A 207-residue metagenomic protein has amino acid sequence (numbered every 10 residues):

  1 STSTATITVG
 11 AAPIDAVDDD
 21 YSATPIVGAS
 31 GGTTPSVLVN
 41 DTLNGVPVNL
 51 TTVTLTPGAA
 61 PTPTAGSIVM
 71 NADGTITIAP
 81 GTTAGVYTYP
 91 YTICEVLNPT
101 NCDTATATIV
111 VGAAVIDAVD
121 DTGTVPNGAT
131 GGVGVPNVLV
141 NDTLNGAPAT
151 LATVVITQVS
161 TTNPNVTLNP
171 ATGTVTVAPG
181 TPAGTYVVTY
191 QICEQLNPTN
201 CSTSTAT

Functional and structural regions predicted by a protein language model:
S1, A84-L97, P182-L196: A short beta-strand micro-motif common to beta-rich folds, especially ectodomain repeats
S1-A11, L97-A114, N197-T207: C-terminal edge beta-strand
T2, I7, G31-A79, G132-A178: Surface-exposed or secretory-pathway low-complexity segments enriched in glycine-proline and Ser/Thr/acidic residues
S3, G10-A12, A79, P90 (+3 more regions): Tandem-repeat architecture and repeat-register "anchor" residues
S3-A5, T33-P35, Y89, A105-A107 (+3 more regions): Hydrophobic residues positioned within well-ordered beta-strands of beta-sheet architectures
P13-I14, G74, A114-I116, G173: Proline-centered linker/hinge motifs at extracellular inter-domain junctions
V17-G28, P57-P61, V119-A129, Q158-T161: Short, solvent-exposed loop/edge segments of extracellular or virion-exposed proteins
A23-V27, A79-G81, L97-N98, T124-A129 (+2 more regions): Tandem-repeat/low-complexity and Cys-motif detector
